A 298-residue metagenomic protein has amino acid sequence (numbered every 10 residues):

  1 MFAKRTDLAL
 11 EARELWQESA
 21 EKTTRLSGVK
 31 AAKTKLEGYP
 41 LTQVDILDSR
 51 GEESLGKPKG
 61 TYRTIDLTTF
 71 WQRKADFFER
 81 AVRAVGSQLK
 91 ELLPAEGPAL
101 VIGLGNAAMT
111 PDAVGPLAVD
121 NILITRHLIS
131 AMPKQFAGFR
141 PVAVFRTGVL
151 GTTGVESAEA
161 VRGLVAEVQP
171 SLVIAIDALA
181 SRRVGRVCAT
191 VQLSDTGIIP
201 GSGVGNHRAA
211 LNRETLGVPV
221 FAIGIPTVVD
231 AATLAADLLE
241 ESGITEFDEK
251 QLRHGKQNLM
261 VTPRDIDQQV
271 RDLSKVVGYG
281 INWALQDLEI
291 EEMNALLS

Functional and structural regions predicted by a protein language model:
M1-K59: N-terminal amphipathic/basic leader segments beginning at the initiator methionine
R50-P94: An N-terminal, well-structured beta->alpha segment
V85, A95-A107: Glycine-rich beta-alpha loop segments
I102, N106-R140, V144: Glycine-rich phosphate/diphosphate-binding loop of Rossmann-like nucleotide-binding domains
L104-D112, G151, A178-R182: Gly/Ser/Thr-rich loops at beta-strand to alpha-helix junctions that form or flank small-molecule/cofactor-binding
A137-L164: A structural-propensity feature for long, helix-poor, extended segments
F145-R146, A175-S298: A structural signal for small-residue-enriched, beta-sheet-centric alpha/beta enzyme cores and oligomeric scaffold folds
V165, P170-S171: Proline-aspartate-enriched helix->loop->beta-strand connector
